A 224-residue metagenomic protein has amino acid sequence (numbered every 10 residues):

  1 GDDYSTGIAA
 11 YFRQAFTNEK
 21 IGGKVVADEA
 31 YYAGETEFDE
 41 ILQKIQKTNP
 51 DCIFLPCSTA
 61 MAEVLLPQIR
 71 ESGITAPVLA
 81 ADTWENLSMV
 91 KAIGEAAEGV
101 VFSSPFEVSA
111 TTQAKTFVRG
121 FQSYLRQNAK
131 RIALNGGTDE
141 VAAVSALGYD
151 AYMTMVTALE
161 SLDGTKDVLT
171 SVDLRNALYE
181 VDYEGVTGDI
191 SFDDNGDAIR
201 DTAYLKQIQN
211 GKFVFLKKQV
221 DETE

Functional and structural regions predicted by a protein language model:
G1-E224: Extracytosolic ligand-binding ectodomains
